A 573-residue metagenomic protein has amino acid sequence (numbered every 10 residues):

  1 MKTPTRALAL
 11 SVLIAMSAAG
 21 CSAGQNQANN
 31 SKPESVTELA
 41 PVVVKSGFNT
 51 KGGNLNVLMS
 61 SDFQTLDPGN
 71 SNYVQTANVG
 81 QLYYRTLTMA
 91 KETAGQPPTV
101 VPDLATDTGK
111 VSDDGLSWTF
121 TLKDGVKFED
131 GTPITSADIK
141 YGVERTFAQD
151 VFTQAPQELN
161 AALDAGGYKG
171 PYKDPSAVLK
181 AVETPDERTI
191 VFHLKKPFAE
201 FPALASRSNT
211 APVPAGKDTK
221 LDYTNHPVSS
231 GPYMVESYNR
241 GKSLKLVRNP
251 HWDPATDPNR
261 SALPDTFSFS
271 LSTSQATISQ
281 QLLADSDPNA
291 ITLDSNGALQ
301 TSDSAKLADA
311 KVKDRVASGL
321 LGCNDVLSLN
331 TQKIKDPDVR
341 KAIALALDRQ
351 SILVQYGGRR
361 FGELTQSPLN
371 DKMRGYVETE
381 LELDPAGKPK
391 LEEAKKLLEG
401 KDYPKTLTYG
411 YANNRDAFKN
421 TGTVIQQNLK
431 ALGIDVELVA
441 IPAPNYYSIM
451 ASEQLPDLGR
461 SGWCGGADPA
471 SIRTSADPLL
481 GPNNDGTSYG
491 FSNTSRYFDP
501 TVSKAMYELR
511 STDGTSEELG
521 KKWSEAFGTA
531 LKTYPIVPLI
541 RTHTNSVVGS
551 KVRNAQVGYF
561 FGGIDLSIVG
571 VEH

Functional and structural regions predicted by a protein language model:
P41-V43, F48, K341, L353 (+3 more regions): Extracytoplasmic/peripheral linker and loop segments enriched in polar/acidic and small residues with frequent Thr/Pro
N56-D113, V228: N-terminal lobe/hinge region of extracytoplasmic solute-binding protein
T121, D138-K140, F147-P214, N239: Surface-exposed binding/hinge segments that line and control ligand-binding clefts or catalytic entry sites
T153-P156, N160, E236-V247, S268-T331 (+1 more regions): Extracellular/periplasmic solute-recognition and catalytic clefts
A177, H193, P197-A262, T266: Gly/Pro-rich hinge or "lid" segments in bacterial periplasmic/extracellular proteins
Y233, R360-E399, R415-N420: Structural transition elements
A317, N330-M373, N420-T421, L531-P535: Periplasmic-binding protein-like
S546-H573: Long beta-strand-rich cores associated with HINT superfamily self-processing modules
